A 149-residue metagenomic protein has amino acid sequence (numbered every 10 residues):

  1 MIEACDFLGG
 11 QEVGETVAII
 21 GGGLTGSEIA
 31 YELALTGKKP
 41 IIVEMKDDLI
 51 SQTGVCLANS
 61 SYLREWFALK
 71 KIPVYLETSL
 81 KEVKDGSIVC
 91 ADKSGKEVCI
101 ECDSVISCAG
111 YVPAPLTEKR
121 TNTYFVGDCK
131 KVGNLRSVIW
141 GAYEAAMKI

Functional and structural regions predicted by a protein language model:
E3-G54, D92-S104, C108-I149: Rossmann-like dinucleotide/flavin-binding elements
A4, V55-K81, M147-I149: N-terminal glycine-rich dinucleotide-binding loop that anchors FAD/FMN and/or NAD(P) in oxidoreductases
F7, S61-L63, K70, S87-V89 (+1 more regions): Short, well-ordered helical secondary-structure segments
L76-S87, V112: A conserved short coil-to-beta-strand element within the FAD-binding core of flavoproteins
